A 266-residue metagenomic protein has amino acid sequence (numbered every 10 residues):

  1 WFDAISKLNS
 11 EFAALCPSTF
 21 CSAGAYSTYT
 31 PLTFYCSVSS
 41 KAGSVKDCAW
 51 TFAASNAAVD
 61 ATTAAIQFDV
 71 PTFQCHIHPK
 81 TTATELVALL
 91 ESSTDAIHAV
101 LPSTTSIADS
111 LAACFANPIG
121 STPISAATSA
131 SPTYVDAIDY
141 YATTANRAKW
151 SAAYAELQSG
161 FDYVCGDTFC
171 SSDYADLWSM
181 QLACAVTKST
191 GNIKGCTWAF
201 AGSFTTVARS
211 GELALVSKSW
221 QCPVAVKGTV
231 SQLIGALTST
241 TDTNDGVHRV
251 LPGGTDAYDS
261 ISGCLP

Functional and structural regions predicted by a protein language model:
W1-G43, S125-G191: N-terminal secretory signal peptides
A4, S10, A61, S110 (+5 more regions): Short linear motifs in intrinsically disordered/low-complexity regions
K7, K41, K80, P123-A127 (+6 more regions): Surface-exposed charge patches in extracellular/virion surface proteins
G24-A25, Y29, G43-C48, V59 (+5 more regions): Extracellular/mature segments of secreted proteins
T33-D60, A65-F73, Q181-V207, L213-W220 (+1 more regions): Short N-proximal segments of mature Sec-exported proteins
T81-S125, K227-P266: C-terminal partner/receptor-binding element of secreted or periplasmic proteins
